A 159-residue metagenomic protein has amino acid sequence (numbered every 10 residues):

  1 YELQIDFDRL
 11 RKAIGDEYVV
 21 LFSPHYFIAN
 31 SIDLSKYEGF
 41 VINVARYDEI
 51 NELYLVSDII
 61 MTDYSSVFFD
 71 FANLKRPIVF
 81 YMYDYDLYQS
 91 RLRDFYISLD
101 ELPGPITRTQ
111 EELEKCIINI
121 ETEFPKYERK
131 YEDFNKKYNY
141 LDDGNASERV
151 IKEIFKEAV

Functional and structural regions predicted by a protein language model:
Y1-L34, T107-T109, E148: Conserved catalytic-core segment of nucleotide-activated headgroup transferases in glycan assembly
L3, I106, N139-D143: Aromatic-acidic/polar surface patches that form glycan- and anion
E17-Y18, S57, K75: Short, well-ordered alpha-helix to beta-strand connector turns
L21, Y26-F69: Donor nucleotide-activated moiety binding/catalytic core segment of transferases that use nucleotide-activated donors
I32-G39, S66-Y138: Catalytic binding pocket for nucleotide-activated donors in carbohydrate/polymer assembly enzymes
N43-V44, E49-N51, E101-G104, Y140-L141: Short, contiguous acidic/charged loop-to-helix segments that flank catalytic cores in large enzymes
D142-V159: C-terminal alpha-helical cap of glycosyltransferases
